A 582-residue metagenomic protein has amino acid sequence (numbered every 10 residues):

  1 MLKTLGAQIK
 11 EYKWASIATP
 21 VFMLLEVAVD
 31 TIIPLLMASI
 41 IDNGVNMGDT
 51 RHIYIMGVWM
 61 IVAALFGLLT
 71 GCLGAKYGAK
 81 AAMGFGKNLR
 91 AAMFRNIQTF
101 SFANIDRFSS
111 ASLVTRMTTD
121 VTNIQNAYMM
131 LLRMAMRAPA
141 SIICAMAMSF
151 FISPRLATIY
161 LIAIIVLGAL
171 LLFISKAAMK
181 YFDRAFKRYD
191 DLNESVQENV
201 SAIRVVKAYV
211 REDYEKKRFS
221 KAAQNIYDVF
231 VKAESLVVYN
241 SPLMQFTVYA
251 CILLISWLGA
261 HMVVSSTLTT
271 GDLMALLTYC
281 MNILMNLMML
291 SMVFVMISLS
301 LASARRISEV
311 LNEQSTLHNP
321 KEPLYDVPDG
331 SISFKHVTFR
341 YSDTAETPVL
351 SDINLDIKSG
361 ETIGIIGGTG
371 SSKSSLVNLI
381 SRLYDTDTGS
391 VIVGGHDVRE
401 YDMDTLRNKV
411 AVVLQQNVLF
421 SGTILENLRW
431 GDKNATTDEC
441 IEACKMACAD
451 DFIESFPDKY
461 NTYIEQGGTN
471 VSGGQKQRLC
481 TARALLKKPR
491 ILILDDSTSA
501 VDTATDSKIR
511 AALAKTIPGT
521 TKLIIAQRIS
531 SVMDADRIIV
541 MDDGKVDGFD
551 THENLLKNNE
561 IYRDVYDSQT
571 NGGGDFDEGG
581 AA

Functional and structural regions predicted by a protein language model:
M1-K13, L113: A short amphipathic helical element positioned immediately N-terminal to and/or at the very start of a transmembrane
K10, S16-L73, Y77, F150-R155 (+1 more regions): Transmembrane helix-loop-helix hairpins at lipid-water interfaces of multipass membrane proteins, especially the type-1
E11-K13, T99-A103, T119-L132, M136 (+6 more regions): An intracellular "coupling" helix at the cytosolic face of ABC transporter transmembrane type-1 domains
V21, L25, V29-I33, T70 (+4 more regions): Hydrophobic alpha-helical transmembrane segments of ABC transporter permease domains
L25-V29, I61, L65-A82, I162-A177 (+2 more regions): Hydrophobic alpha-helical membrane-associated segments
M47, M83, A91-T115, T119-V121 (+6 more regions): Short intracellular "coupling" helices and adjacent cytoplasmic loop segments at the cytosolic face of multi-pass
D49-I55, C144, M148-A163, S175 (+2 more regions): Helix-loop-helix
Y325-A582: ABC-type nucleotide-binding domain
